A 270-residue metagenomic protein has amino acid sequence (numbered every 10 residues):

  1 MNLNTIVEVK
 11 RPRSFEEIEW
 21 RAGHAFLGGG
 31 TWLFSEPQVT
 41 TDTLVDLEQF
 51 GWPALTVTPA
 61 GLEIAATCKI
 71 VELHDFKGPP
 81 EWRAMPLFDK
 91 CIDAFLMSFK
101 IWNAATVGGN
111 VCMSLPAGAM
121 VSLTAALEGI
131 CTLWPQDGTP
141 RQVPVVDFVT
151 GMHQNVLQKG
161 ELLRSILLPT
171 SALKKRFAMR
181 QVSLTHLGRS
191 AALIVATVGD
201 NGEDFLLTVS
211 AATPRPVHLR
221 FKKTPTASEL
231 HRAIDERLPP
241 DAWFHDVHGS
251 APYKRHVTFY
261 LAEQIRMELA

Functional and structural regions predicted by a protein language model:
M1-A270: C-terminal structural segment of proteins
